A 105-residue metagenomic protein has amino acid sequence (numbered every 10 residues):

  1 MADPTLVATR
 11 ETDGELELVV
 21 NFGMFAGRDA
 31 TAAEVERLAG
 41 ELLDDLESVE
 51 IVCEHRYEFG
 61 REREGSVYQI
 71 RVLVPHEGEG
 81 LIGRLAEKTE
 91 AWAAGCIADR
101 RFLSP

Functional and structural regions predicted by a protein language model:
M1-A2, P105: Short intrinsically disordered terminal tails
A2-D29: Short, extreme N-terminal segment that most often corresponds to the first beta-strand
E15-V19, A30-D44: Long, contiguous binding/interaction regions
A26-E34, H76-R84: Short, conserved charged micro-motifs
G40-C53, A98: Structural alpha-beta junctions
E47-E79: Short, intrinsically disordered low-complexity segments
G83-P105: A cross-taxonomic marker for long C-terminal extensions/tails that follow the last structured domain
